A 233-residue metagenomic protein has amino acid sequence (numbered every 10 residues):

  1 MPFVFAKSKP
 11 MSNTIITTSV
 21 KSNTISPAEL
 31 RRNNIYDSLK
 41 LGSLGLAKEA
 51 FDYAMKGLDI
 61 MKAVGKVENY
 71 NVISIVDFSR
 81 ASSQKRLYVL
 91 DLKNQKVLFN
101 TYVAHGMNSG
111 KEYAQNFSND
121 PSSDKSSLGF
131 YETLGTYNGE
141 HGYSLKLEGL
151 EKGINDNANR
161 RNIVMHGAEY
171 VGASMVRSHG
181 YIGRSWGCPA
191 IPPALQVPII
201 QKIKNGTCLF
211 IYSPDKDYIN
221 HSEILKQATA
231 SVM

Functional and structural regions predicted by a protein language model:
M1-M11: Bacterial Sec-dependent signal peptides at the C-terminal "C-region" and cleavage site
K9-W186, P193-T207, K216-I224, A228-M233: Cell wall/extracellular polymer interaction/catalysis modules
F210-Y212: C-terminal, well-folded lobe of enzymatic/effector domains
